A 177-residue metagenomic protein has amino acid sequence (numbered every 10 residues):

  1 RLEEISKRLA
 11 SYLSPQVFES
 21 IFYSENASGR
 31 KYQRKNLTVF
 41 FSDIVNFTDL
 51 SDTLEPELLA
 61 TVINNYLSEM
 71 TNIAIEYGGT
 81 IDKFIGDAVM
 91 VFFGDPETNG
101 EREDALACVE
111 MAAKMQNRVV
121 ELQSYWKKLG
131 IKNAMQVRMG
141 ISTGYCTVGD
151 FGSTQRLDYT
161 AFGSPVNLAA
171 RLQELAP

Functional and structural regions predicted by a protein language model:
R1-R34, V120: Regulatory cytosolic signal-relay segments
Y12, N36-D49: Catalytic-site or vestigial catalytic-site microsegments of nucleotide-handling domains
V17, L59, Y66, I85 (+3 more regions): Helical mechanochemical/support elements of P-loop NTPase systems and associated helical scaffolds
K35, T48-T71, I75, D82-K83: Conserved long alpha-helical elements within nucleotide-processing catalytic cores of c-di-GMP signaling and class III
S42, I73-A107, E121-S164: Catalytic core of nucleotidyl cyclases, primarily class III adenylyl/guanylyl cyclases
D43, D52, E57, E76-Y77 (+4 more regions): Intracellular eukaryotic protein kinase-like catalytic domain
C146-V148, A169, L175-P177: Cytosolic regulatory/linker segments at or just downstream of nucleotide-handling modules in signal-transduction
